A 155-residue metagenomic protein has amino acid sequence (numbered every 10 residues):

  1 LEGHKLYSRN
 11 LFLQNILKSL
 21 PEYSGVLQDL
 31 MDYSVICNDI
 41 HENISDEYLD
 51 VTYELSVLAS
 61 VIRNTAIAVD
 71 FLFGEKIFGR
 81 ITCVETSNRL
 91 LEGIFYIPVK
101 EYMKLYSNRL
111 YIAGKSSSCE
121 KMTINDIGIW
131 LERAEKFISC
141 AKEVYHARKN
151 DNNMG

Functional and structural regions predicted by a protein language model:
L1-Y53, V57-A59, N150: Conserved NTP/Mg2+-binding pocket subregion across the NTase superfamily
P21, S56, I94-I97, M122-E132: Alpha-helix boundary/N-cap detector
D32, I36, V57-I67, I129 (+2 more regions): Charged, amphipathic alpha-helical oligomerization/scaffolding segments
I40-Y48, A68, L72, A113-S116 (+2 more regions): Secondary-structure edge/capping motif, primarily at the C-terminal ends of alpha-helices and the immediately following
Y48-F78: Hydrophobic alpha-helical packing segments in soluble, helical-rich domains
F73-N108: Short, charged amphipathic alpha-helical segments flanked by flexible coils
K104-M122: Short helix/strand-capping connector loops at secondary-structure junctions
E120-G155: Low-complexity intrinsically disordered segments
